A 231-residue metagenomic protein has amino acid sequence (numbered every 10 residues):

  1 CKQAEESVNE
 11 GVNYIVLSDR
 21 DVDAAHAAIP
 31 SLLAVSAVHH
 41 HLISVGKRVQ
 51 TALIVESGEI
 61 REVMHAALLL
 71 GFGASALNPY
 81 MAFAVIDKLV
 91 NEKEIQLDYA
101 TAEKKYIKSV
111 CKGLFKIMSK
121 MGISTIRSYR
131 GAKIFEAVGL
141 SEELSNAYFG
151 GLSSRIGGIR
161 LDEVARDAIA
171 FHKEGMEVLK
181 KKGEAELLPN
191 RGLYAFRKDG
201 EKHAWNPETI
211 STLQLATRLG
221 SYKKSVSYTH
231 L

Functional and structural regions predicted by a protein language model:
K2, L33-H40, K105: Alpha-helical scaffolding segments of alpha/beta enzyme cores, especially the outer helices of TIM-barrel or partial
A4-V12: C-terminal substrate/ligand-recognition segments
G11-V38, K47-Q50, G58, E62-M64: Conserved structured catalytic cores and adjacent interaction surfaces of nucleotide-binding/hydrolyzing enzymes
H40, S44-Y80, A84, K88-A132 (+2 more regions): Phosphate/diphosphate-binding loops
A147-E208: Extended amphipathic alpha-helical bundle segments that form the ordered cores of C-terminal catalytic/regulatory
R197-S225: Accessory helical-bundle/CTD segments and flexible terminal tails appended to RecA-like ATPase motors
T229-H230: Conserved small/polar residues in nucleotide/adenosyl-binding loops
